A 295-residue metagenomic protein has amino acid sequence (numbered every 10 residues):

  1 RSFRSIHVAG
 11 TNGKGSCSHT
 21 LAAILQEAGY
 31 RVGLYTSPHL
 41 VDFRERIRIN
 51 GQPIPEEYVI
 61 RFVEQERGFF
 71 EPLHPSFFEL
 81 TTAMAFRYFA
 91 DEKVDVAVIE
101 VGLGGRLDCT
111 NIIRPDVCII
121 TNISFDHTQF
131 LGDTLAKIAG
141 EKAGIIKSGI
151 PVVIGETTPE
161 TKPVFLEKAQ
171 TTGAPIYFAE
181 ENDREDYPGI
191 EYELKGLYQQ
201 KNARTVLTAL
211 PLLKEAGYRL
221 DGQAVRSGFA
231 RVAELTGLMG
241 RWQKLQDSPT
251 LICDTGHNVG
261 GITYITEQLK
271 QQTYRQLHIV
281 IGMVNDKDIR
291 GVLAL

Functional and structural regions predicted by a protein language model:
R1-L40, E45, V117-I119: Walker A (P-loop) phosphate-binding motif
S16, T81, E141, E160 (+2 more regions): A generic structural signal for residues located within well-ordered alpha-helices of large catalytic or ligand-binding
T20-E27, K168, L212, Q268 (+1 more regions): Rossmann-fold NAD(P)-dependent oxidoreductase module
L21, A85, F165: Aromatic/hydrophobic pocket-lining residues that form π-stacking "cages" and hydrophobic walls in ligand
E27-I113, L131, E160: ATP-dependent carboxylate-amine ligase catalytic core
Y35, P151-E156, V280-G282: Short internal beta-strands
P75, E92-E100, P115-G189, A203 (+1 more regions): Acidic, Mg2+-coordinating active-site environments of NTP-dependent enzymes
V96-V101, C109-I119, S124-H127, Y187-L295: Nucleotide phosphate-binding/pyrophosphate-handling subdomain across enzymes that bind or process nucleotide phosphates
